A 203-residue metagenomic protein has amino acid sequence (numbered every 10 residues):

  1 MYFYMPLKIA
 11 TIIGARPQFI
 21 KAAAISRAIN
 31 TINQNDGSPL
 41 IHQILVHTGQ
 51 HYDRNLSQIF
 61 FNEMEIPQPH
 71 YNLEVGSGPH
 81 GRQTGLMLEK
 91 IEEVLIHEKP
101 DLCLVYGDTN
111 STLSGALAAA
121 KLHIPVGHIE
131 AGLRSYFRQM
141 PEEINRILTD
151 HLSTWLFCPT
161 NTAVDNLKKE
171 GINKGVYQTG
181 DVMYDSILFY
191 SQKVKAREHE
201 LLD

Functional and structural regions predicted by a protein language model:
M1-Y4: Short, Lys/Arg-enriched N-terminal segments with co-localized hydrophobic residues within the first ~10-30 amino acids
L7: Nucleotide donor/acceptor-binding cores
A10-I12, F19-G37, F60, N72-G171: Active-site and donor-binding regions of nucleotide-sugar-utilizing enzymes
A24, D53-M64: Short, solvent-exposed amphipathic alpha-helices that sit in or adjacent to ligand/effector-binding or catalytic
Q43, V126, V176: Hydrophobic anchor at the start of a short beta-strand that flanks the dinucleotide cofactor-binding loop
Q43-Q50: Short internal beta-strands
V46, L73, T179: Hydrophobic residues at beta-strand termini and immediately following loops that shape nucleotide-binding pockets
H51-N55, L152-D203: A nucleotide-sugar donor-handling region in carbohydrate enzymes
